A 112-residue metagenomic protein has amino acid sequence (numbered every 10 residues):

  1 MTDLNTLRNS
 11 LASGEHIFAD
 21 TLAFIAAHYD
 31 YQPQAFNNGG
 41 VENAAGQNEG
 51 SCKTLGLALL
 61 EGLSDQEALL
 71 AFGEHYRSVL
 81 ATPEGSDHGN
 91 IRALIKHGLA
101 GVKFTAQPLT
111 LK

Functional and structural regions predicted by a protein language model:
M1-D3, P33-Q34: Short acidic (Asp/Glu) and glycine-rich catalytic loops that position anionic groups and cofactors
T2-R8, P108-L111: Long, charge-rich, low-complexity intrinsically disordered regions
D3-T6, D20-F24, N90, L94: Exposed alpha-helical structural elements
S10-P33, A106-Q107: Short, charge-rich, low-complexity alpha-helical interaction segments
F24, H28, A71-H75, L94-H97: Short acidic/histidine-centered micro-motifs embedded in hydrophobic/aromatic stretches that mark compact functional
P33, N37-V41: A short, structured beta-strand/loop element
G40-G89: Amphipathic protein-protein interaction modules
S86-K112: Long, compositionally biased
